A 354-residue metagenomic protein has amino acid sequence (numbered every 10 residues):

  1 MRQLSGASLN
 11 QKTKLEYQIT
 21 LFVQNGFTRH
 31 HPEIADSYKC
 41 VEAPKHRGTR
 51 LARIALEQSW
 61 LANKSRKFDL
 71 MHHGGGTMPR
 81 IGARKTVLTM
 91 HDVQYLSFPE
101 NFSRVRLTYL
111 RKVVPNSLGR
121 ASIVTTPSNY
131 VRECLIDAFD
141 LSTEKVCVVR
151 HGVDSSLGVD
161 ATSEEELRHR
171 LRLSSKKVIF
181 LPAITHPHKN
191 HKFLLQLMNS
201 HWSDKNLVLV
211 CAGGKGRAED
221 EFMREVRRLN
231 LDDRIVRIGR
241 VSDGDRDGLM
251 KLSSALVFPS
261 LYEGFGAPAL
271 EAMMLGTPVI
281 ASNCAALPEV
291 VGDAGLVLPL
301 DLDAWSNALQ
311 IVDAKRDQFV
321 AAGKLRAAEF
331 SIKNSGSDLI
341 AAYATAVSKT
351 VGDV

Functional and structural regions predicted by a protein language model:
M1-V354: Carbohydrate transferase catalytic cores enriched for Leloir-type hexosyltransferases
